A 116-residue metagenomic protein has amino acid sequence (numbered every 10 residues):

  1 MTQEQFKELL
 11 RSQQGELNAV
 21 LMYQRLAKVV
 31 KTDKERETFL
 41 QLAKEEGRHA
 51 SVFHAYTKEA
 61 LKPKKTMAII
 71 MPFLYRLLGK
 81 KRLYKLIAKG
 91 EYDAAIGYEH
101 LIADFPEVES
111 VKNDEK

Functional and structural regions predicted by a protein language model:
M1-K116: Non-heme di-metal
